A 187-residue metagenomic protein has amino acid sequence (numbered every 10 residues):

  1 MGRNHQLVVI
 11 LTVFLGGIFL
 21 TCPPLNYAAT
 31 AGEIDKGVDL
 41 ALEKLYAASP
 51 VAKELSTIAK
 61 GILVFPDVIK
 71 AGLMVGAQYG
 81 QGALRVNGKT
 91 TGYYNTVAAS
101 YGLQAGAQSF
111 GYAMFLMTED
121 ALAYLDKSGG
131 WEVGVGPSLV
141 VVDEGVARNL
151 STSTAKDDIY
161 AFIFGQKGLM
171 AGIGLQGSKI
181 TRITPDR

Functional and structural regions predicted by a protein language model:
M1-T12: Bacterial N-terminal signal peptides that target proteins for export
R3-N4, I18, A77, G106: Intrinsically disordered, low-complexity regions enriched for glutamine and histidine
N4, L25-N26: Intrinsically disordered, low-complexity cationic segments
Q6, L20-T21, L84, N149: Intrinsically disordered, low-complexity, compositionally biased regions/tails
I10-C22: Bacterial N-terminal signal peptides
Y27-R187: Small-residue-enriched, tightly packed secondary-structure blocks
